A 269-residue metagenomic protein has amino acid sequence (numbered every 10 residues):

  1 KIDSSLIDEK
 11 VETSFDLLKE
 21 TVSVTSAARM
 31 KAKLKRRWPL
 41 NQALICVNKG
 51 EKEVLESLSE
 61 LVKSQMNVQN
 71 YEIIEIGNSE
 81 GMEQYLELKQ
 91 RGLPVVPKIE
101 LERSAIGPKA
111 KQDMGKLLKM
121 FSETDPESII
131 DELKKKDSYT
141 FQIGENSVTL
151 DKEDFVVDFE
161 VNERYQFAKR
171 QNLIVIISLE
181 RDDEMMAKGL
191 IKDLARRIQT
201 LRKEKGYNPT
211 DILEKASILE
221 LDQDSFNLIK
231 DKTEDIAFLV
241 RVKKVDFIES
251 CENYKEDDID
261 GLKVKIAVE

Functional and structural regions predicted by a protein language model:
K1-E269: Feature 926 captures the class I aminoacyl-tRNA synthetase adenylation module centered on the KMSKS loop
